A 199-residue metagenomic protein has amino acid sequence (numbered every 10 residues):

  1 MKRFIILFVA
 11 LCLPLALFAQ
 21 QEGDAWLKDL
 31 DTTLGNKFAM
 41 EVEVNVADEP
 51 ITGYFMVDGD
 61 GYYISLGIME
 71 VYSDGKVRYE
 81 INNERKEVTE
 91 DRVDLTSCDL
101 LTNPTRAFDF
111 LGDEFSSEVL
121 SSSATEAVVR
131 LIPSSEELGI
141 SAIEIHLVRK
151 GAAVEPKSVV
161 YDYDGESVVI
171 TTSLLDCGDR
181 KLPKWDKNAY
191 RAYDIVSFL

Functional and structural regions predicted by a protein language model:
F4-L13: Sec-dependent N-terminal signal peptides
L15-P50, D58-D60, K86, N188-L199: N-terminal leader/targeting segments and the immediate start of mature chains
G35-E41, V57-I64, A124-L131, A153-S158: Short, hydrophobic/aromatic-rich segments at coil-to-beta transitions
E43-N45, S65, I81-N83, I132-S134 (+1 more regions): A generic structural motif
G53-V57, I145-R149, T172: Extended lipid/amphipathic-ligand handling interfaces
Y54-T102, E166-V168: An acidic-aromatic
V93-A124: Flexible, surface-exposed loop/linker segments and immediately adjacent secondary-structure boundaries
S123-E126, I132-A142, K150-L199: Non-transmembrane domains of secretory- and envelope-associated proteins
